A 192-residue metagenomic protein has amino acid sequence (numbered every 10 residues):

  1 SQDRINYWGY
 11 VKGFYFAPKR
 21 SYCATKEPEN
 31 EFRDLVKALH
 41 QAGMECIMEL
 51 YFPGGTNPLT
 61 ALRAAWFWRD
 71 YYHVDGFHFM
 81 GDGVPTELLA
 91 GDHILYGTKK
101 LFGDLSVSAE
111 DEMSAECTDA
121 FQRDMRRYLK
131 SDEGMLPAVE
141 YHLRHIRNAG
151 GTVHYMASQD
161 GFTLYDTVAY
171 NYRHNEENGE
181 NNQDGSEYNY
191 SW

Functional and structural regions predicted by a protein language model:
Q2-Q41, G54-Y71, H174-W192: Aromatic- and acidic-residue-enriched carbohydrate-binding clefts of CAZyme catalytic domains
Y22, K26, M80, E112-A115: Charge-dense, low-complexity intrinsically disordered segments
N30-V107, E116: Active-site neighborhood of glycoside hydrolase catalytic domains
H73, P85-W192: Conserved alpha/beta catalytic core and glycan-binding cleft of carbohydrate-active enzymes
